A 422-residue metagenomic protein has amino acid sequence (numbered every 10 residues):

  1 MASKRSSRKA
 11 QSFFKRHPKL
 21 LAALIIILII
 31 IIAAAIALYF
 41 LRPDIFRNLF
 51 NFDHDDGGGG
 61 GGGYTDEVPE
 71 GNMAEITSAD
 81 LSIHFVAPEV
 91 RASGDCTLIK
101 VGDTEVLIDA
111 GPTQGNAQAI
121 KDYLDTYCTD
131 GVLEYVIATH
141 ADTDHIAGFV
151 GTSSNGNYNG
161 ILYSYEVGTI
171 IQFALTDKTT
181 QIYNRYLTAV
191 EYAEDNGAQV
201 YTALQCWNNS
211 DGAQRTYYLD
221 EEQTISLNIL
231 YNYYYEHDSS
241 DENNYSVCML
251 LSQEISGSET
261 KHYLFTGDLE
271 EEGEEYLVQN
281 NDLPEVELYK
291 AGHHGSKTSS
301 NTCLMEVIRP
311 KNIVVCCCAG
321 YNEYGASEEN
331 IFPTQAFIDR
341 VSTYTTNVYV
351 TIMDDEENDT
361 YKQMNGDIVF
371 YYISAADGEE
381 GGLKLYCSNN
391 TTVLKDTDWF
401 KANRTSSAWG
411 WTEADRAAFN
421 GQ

Functional and structural regions predicted by a protein language model:
M1-P18: N-terminal Lys/Arg-rich, disordered targeting/topogenic segments
L24-A37: Hydrophobic membrane-insertion alpha-helices, especially the h-region of bacterial N-terminal signal peptides
P43-V132, A203-P284, L288, D359-Q422: Core dinuclear metal-dependent hydrolase active-site scaffold
A92-S93, Q114-G115, A141-A147, T176-T180 (+5 more regions): Active-site environment of divalent metal-dependent phosphoester hydrolases
G102-T104, Q114-L175, Q279-S296, R309-V314: Active-site metal-binding motif and surrounding structural segment of the metallo-beta-lactamase
I120-D122, N157, I161, Q181-N196 (+1 more regions): Short, aromatic/basic amphipathic alpha-helical patches
Y135-T139, H145, Q172-R185, A203-W207 (+1 more regions): Divalent cation-coordinating acidic motifs and surrounding scaffolds that mediate Ca2+/Mg2+/Mn2+/Zn2+-dependent binding
E274-L277, V286-D359, Q363-I368: Internal alpha/beta domain cores that form substrate/cofactor-binding pockets in large enzymes and binding proteins
